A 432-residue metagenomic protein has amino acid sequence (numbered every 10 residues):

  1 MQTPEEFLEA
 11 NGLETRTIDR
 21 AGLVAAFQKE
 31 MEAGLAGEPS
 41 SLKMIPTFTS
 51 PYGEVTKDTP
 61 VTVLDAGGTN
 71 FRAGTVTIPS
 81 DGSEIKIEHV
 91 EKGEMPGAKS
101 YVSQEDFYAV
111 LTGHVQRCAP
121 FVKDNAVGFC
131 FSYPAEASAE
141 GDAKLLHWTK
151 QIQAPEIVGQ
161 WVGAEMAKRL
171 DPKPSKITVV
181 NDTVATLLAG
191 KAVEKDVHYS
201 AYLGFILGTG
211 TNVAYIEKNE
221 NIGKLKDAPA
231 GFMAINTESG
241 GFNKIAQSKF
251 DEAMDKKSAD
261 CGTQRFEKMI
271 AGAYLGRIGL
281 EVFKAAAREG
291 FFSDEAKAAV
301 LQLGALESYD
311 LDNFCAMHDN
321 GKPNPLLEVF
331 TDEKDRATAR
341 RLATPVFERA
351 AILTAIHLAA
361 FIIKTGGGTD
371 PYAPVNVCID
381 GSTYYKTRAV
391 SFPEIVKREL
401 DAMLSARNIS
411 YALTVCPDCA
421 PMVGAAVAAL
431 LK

Functional and structural regions predicted by a protein language model:
M1-E94, A98-N125, A192-V193, D251-K432: ATP-binding/phosphotransfer module of carbohydrate and carboxylate kinases, centering on a glycine-rich
T56-D58, V122-K123, K173-P174, D182 (+3 more regions): Short, well-ordered loop/turn elements at secondary-structure boundaries
V61-D65, A126-G128, K176-T178, Y202-I206 (+3 more regions): Short glycine-aspartate micro-motif
G68-T69, I78-S80, P134, G210-N212 (+3 more regions): Conserved beta-strand elements of beta-rich interaction domains across eukaryotes, especially beta-propellers
F71-V76, A185-A189, G204-F205, T211-E217: Short beta-strand scaffold segments in enzyme catalytic cores
K92-T112, C130, A135-L203, N219-F242 (+2 more regions): Glycine-rich phosphate-binding loop and adjoining helix at the ATP-binding site of ATP-dependent phosphoryl-transfer
C130, V180, I216, D380-S382 (+1 more regions): Generic beta-strand/beta-sheet core signal
V213-A214, K224-R265, M269-A271: Alpha-helical segment proximal to the catalytic Tyr-Lys
